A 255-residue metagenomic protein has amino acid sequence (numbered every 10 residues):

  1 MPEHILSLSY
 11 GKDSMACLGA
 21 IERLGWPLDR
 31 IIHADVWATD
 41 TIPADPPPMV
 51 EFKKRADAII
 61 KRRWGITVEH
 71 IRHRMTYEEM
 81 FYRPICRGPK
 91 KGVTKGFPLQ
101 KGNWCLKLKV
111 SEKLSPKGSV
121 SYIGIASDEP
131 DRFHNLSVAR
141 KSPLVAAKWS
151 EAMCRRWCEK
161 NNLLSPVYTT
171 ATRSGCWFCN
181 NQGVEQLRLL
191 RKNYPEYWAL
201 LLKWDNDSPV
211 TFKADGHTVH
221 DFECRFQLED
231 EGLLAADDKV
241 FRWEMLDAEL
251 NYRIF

Functional and structural regions predicted by a protein language model:
M1-F255: Nucleotide-activated chemistry modules centered on ATP-dependent adenylation/adenylyltransferase
